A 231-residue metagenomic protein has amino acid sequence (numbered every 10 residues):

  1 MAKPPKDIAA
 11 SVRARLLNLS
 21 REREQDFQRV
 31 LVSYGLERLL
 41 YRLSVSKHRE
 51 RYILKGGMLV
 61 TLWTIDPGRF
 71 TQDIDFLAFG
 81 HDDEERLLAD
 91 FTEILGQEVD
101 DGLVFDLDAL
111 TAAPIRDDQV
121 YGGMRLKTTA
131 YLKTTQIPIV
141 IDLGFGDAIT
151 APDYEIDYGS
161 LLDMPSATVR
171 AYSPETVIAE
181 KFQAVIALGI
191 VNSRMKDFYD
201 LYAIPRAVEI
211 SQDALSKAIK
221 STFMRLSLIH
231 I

Functional and structural regions predicted by a protein language model:
M1-I229: Compositionally biased terminal segments of proteins
